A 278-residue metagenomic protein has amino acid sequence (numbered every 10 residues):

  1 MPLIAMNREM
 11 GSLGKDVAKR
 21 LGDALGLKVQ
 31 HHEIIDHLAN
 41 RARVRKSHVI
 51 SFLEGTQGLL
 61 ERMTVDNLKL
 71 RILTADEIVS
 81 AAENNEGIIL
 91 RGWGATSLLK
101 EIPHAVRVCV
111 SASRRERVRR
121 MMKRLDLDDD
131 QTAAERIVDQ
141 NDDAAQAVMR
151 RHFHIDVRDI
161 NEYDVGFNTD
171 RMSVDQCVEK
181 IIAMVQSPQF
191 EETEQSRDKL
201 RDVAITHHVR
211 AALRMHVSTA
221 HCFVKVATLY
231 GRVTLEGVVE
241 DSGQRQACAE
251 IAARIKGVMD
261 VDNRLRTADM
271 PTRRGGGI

Functional and structural regions predicted by a protein language model:
M1-I4, R8, E86, G231: Pre-Walker A (Motif I) flank of P-loop NTPase domains
A5-K19: Glycine-rich phosphate-binding P-loop
A24-Q30: Post-Walker A helix-loop "phosphate-sensing" segment adjacent to the P-loop in P-loop NTPases
I35-G87, L127: ATP-dependent small-molecule kinase phosphotransfer cores that center on conserved nucleotide phosphate-binding segments
K69-L73, I88-G92, A147-R151, V217: Short gly/ser/thr-rich secondary-structure transition/capping motifs
G87-L125: ATP-dependent NMP and nucleoside kinases share a basic, alpha-helical "lid"
E101, A112-S113, R119-R124, D139-A144 (+2 more regions): N-terminal targeting leaders
